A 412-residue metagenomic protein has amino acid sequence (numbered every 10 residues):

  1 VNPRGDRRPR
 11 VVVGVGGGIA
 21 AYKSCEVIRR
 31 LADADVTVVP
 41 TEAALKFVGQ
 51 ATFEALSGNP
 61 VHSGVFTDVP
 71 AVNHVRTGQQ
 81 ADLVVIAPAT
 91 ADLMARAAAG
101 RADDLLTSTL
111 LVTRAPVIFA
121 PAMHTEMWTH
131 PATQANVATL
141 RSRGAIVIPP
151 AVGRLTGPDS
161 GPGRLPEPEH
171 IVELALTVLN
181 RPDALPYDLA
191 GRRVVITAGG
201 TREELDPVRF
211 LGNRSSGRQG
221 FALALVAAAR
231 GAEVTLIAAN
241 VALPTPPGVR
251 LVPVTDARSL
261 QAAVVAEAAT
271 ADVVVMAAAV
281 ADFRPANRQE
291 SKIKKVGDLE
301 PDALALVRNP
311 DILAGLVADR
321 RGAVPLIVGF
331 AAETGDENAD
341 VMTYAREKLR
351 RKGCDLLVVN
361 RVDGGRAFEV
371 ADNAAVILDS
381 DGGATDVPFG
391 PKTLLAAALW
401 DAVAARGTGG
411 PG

Functional and structural regions predicted by a protein language model:
V1-G412: A cross-family phosphate/adenosyl-ligand binding-site feature
